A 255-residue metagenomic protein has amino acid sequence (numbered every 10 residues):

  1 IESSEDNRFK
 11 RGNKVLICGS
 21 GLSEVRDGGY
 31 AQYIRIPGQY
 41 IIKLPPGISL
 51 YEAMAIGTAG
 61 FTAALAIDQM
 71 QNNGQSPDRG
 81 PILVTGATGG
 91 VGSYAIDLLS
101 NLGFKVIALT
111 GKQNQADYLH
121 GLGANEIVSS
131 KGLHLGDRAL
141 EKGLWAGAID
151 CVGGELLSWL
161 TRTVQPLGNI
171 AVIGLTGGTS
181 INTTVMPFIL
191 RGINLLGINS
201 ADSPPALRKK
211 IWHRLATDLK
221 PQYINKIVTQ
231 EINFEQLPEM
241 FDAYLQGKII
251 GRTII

Functional and structural regions predicted by a protein language model:
I1-L22: Glycine-rich beta-strand-centered segment in the early N-terminal region that forms part of a ligand/cofactor-binding
N13-K14, Y33, P81, N101 (+1 more regions): Residue-level marker of beta-strand positions
L16, A146-I149, A171: N-terminal Rossmann-like NAD(P) cofactor-binding module of classical short-chain dehydrogenase/reductase
I17-L83: NAD(P)H dinucleotide-binding glycine-rich loop of Rossmann-like/cofactor-binding domains, especially the beta1-alpha1
M54-S129: Mid-domain Rossmann-like dinucleotide-binding core that forms the NAD(H)/NADP(H) cofactor-binding site
L133-G143: Short amphipathic alpha-helix with an adjacent loop that forms part of the alpha/beta core around
E155-P221: Glycine-rich phosphate-binding loop and adjacent beta-alpha segment of Rossmann(oid) nucleotide-cofactor-binding
A206-I255: C-terminal hydrophobic helical "lid"/dimerization subdomain of Rossmann-like NAD(P)H-dependent oxidoreductases
